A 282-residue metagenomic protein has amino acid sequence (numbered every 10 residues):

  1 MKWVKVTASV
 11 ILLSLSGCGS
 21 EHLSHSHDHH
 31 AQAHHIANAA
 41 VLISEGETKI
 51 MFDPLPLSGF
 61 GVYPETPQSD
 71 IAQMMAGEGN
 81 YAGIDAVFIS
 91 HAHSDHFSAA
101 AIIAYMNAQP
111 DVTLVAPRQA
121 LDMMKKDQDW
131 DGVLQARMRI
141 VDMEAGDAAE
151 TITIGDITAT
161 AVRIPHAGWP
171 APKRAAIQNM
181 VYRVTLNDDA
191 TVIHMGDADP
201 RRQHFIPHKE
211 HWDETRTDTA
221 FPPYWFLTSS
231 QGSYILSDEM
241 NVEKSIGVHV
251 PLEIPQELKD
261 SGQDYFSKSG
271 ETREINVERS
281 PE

Functional and structural regions predicted by a protein language model:
K2-S9: Sec-dependent signal peptide recognition, specifically the positively charged N-region followed immediately by
L13-P67: Zn-dependent metallo-beta-lactamase
A39, S58-G59, H93-F97, L121-M124 (+5 more regions): Active-site environment of divalent metal-dependent phosphoester hydrolases
T48-F88, A100-I102, D199-T215: Pre-active-site segment of Zn-dependent metallo-hydrolases
F52-L55, I84-D95, V115-R118, I193-A198 (+2 more regions): Active-site neighborhood of phospho(di)ester-bond hydrolases with catalytic His/Asp-centered motifs
M75-A145: Active-site HxH/HxHxD metal-binding segment of metal-dependent hydrolases
Q128-G155, Y234-E282: Binuclear metal-ion centers of metallo-dependent hydrolases, dominated by the metallo-beta-lactamase
P165-E239: Active-site-proximal loop/helix segments of hydrolase catalytic cores
